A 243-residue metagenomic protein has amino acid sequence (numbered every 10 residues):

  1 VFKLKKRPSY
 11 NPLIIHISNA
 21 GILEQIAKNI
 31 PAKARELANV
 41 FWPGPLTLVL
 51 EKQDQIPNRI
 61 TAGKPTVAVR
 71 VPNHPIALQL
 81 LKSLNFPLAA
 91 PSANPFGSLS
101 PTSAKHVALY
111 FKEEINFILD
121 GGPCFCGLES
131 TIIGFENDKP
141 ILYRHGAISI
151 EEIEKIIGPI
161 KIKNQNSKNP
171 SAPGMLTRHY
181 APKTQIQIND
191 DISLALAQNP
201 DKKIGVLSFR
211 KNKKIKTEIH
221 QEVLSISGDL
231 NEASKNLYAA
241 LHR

Functional and structural regions predicted by a protein language model:
V1-R243: Active-site-adjacent structural elements in enzyme catalytic cores
